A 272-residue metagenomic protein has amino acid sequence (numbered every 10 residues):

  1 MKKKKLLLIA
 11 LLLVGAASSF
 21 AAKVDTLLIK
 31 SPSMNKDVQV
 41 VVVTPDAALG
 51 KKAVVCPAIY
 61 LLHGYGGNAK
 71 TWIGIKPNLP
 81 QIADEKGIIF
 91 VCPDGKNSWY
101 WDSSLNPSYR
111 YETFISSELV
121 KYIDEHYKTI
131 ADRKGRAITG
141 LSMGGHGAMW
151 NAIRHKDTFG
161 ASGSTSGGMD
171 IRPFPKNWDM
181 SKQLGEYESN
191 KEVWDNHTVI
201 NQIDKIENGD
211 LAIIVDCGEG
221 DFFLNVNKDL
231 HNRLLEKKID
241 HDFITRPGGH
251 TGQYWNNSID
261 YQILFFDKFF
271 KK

Functional and structural regions predicted by a protein language model:
M1-K2: N-terminal secretory signal peptides that target proteins for export/translocation
K5-G15: Sec-dependent N-terminal signal peptides
A21-K272: Non-catalytic cap/lid and distal C-terminal segments of serine-dependent acyl enzymes
